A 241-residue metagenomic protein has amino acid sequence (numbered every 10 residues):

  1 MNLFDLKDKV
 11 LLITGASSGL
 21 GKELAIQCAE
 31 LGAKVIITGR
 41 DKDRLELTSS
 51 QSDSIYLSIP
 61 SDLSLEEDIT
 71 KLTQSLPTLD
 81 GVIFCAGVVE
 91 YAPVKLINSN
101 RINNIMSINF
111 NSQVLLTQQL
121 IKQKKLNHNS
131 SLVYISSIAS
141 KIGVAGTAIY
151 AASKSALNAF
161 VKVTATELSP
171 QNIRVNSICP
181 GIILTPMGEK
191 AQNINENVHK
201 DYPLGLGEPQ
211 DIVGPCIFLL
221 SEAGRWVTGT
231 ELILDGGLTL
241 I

Functional and structural regions predicted by a protein language model:
S17-S18: Conserved glycine-rich cofactor-binding loop
P93-V94, N98-M106, V198: Substrate-binding pocket helix/loop in short-chain dehydrogenase/reductase
T117, S153, V161: Active-site helix of classical SDR
S137: Residue(s) in the substrate-gating loop at a strand-loop-helix junction that position the organic substrate next
S169, R174, V227-G229: Short, small/polar-rich loop/turn modules that mediate ligand/substrate recognition or access, typified
N193-D211: Catalytic Tyr-x(3-8)-Lys segment
L206-L234, T239-L240: C-terminal substrate-recognition "lid" of short-chain dehydrogenase/reductases
